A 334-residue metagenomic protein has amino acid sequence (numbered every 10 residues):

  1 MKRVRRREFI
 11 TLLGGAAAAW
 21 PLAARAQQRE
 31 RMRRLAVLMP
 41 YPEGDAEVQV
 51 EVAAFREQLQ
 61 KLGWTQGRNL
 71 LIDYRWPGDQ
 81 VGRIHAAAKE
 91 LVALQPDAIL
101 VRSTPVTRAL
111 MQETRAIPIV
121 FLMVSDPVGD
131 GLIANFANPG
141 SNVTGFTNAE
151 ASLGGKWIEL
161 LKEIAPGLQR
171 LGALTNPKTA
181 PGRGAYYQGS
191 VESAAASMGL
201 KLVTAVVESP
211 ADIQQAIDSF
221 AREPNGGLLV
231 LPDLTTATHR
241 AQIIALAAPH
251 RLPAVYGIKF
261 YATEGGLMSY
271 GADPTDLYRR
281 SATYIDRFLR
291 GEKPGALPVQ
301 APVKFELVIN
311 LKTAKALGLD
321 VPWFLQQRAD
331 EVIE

Functional and structural regions predicted by a protein language model:
M1-E334: Short hydrophobic alpha-helices and adjacent helix-cap/hinge residues
